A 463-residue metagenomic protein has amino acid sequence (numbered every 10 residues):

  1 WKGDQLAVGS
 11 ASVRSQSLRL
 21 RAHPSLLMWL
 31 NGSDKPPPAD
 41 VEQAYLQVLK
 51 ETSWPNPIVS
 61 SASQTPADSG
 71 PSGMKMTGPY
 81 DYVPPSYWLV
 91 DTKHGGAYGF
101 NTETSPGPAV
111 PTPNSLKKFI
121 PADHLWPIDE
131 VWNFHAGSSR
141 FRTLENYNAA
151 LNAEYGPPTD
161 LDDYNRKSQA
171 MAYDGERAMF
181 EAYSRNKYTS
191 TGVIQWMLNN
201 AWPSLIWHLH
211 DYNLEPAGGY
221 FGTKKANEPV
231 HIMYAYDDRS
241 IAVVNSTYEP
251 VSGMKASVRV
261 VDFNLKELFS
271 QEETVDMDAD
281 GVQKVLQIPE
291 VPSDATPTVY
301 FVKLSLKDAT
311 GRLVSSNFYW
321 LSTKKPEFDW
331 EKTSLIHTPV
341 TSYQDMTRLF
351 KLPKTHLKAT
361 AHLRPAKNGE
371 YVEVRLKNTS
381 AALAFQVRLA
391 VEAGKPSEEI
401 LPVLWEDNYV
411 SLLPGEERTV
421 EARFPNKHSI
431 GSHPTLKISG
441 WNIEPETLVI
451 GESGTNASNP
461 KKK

Functional and structural regions predicted by a protein language model:
W1-S138, M171, G175, S190 (+1 more regions): Substrate-binding/catalytic cleft of secreted carbohydrate-active enzymes, primarily glycoside hydrolases
K35-A39, P66-D68, P108-A109, N200-I206 (+7 more regions): Flexible loop/turn segments at secondary-structure boundaries
W88-R259, L268: Substrate-binding clefts and catalytic carboxylate motifs of secreted carbohydrate-active enzymes
P216-V244, K325-K367: Low-complexity, acidic Ser/Thr/Pro/Gly-rich terminal tails and inter-domain linkers that flank the onset of structured
R239-D276, K284-Q287, P297-K307, L376-K377 (+1 more regions): Beta-strand-rich binding/interaction modules
A256-T296, E399-K427: Intrinsically disordered, low-complexity Pro/Gly/Ser/Thr-rich segments with frequent PxxP/GP/PP motifs and embedded
E290-D345, L401, R423-K463: Terminal connector regions
L352-V410, E421: C-terminal accessory/binding modules appended to enzymatic or scaffolding proteins
